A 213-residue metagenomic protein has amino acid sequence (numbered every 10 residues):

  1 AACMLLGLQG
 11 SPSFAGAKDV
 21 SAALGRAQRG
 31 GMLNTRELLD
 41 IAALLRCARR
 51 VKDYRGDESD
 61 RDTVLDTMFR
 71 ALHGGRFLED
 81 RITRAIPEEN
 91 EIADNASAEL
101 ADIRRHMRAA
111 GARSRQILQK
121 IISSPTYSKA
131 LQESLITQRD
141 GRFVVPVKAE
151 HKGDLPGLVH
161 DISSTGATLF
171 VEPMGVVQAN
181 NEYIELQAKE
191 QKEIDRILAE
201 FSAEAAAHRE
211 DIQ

Functional and structural regions predicted by a protein language model:
A1-C3, A17-L24, H160-G166, M174-N181: Extended, charged alpha-helical "arm/stalk" segments used for dimerization and assembly in large NTPase-driven machines
A1-H106, Q213: Conserved amphipathic alpha-helical "coupling/scaffold" segments that transmit conformational changes between domains
G7, G56, L118, I122-P125 (+2 more regions): Coiled-coil heptad-register positions
E58-D62, S163-G166, Q187: A short alpha->loop->secondary-structure connector
A101-K152: Extended, Lys/Arg-enriched charged tracts that mediate electrostatic binding to polyanionic substrates
S134-V171, N180: SMC-family hinge/dimerization module
M174-E200: Internal alpha/beta scaffold segment
F201-E204, H208-D211: Alpha-helical heptad-repeat coiled-coil segments that mediate oligomerization/polymerization in large
